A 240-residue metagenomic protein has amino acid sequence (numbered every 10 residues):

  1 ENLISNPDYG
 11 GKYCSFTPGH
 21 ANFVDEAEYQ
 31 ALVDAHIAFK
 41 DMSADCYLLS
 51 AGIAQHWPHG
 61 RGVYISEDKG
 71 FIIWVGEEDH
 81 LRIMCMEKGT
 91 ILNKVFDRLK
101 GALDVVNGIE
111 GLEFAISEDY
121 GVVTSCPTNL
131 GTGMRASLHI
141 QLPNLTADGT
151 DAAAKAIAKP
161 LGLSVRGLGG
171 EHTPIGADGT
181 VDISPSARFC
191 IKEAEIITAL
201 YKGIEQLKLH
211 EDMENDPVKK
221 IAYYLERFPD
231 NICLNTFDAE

Functional and structural regions predicted by a protein language model:
E1-D119, C126-P127, M134-R135, T146-E240: Long, Pro/Ser/Thr-rich low-complexity/intrinsically disordered regulatory tracts in eukaryotic proteins
A136-I140: DPxDG-like acidic metal-binding loop motif
